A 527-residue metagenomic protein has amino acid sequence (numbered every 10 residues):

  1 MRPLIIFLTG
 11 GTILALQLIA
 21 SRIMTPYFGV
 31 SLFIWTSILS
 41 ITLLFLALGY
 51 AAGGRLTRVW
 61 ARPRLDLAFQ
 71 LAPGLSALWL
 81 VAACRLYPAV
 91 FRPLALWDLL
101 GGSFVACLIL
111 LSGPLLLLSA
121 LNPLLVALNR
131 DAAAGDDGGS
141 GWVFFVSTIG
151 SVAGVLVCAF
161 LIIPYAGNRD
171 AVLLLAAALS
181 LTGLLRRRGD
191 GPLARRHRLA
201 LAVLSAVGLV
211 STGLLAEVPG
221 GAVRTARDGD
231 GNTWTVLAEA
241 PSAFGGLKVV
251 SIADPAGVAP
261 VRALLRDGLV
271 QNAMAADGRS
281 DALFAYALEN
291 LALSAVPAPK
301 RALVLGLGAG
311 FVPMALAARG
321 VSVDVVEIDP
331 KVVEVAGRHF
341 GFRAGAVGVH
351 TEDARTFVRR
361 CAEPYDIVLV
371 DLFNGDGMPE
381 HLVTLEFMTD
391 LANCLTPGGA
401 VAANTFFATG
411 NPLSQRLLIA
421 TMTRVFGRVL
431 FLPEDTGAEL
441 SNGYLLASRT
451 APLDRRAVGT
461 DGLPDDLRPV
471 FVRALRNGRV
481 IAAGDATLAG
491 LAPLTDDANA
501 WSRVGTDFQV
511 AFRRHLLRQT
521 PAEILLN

Functional and structural regions predicted by a protein language model:
M1-E239, S251-A259, G268-L269, E289 (+10 more regions): Alpha-helical transmembrane segments of multi-pass membrane proteins
A240-F244: ATP-binding glycine-rich phosphate-binding loop
G245, L269-V270: A solvent-exposed beta-alpha-beta segment
G245-K248, T450-N527: SAM/dcSAM-binding transferase cores
A256-P260, Q271-A275, D454-R455, A483: Short, solvent-exposed loop/turn elements at domain surfaces
M274-Y286: Conserved SAM-binding loop and adjacent beta-strand
A292, R301-L303, A309-R319, D329-V332 (+1 more regions): A cross-kingdom signal targeting lumenal/periplasmic-facing segments of multi-pass membrane and secretory-pathway
L316, P379-H381, A457: Short, solvent-exposed loop/turn and secondary-structure capping segments
